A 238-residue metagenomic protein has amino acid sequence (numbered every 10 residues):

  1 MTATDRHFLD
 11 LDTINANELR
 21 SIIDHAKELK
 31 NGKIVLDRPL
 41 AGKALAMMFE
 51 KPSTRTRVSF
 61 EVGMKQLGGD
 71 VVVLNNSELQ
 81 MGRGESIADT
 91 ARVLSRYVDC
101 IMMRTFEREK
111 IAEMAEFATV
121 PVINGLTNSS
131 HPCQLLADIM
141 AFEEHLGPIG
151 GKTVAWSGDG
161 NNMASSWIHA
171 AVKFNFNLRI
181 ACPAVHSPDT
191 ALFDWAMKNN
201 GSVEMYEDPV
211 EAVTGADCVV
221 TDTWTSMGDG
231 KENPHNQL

Functional and structural regions predicted by a protein language model:
M1-V58, V62: Positively charged, low-complexity intrinsically disordered leader regions
A44-L45, F49-Y97: Active-site cofactor/substrate anionic-group-binding motifs, chiefly glycine- and Lys/Arg-rich phosphate-binding loops
E50-V62, E144-T221: Glycine-rich phosphate/diphosphate-binding loop of Rossmann-like nucleotide-binding domains
L67, Y97, F117-T119, F174 (+1 more regions): Short, structured coil segments at secondary-structure junctions
A91-R92, D99-A170: Anion-binding alpha/beta catalytic cores of soluble intermediary-metabolism enzymes, centered on
S95, A115, A212-T214: A short, aliphatic-rich alpha-helical micro-motif
T223-L238: Glycine/threonine-rich flexible loop motifs
